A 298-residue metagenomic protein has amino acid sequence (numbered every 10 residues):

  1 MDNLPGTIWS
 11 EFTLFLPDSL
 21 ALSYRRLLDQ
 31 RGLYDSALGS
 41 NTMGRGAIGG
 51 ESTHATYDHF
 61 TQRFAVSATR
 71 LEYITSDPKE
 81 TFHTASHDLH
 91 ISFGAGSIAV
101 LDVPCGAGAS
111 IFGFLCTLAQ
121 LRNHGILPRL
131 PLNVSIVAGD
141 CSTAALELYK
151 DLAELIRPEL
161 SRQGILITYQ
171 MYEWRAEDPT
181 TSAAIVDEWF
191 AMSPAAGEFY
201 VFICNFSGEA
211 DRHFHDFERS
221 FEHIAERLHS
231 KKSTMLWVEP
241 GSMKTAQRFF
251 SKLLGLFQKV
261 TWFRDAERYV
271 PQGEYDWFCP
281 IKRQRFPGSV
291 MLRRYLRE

Functional and structural regions predicted by a protein language model:
M1-R45: N-terminal auxiliary segments of SAM/dcSAM-dependent transferases
D2-S10, L14, T143-E298: Domain-level detector for long C-terminal conserved domains
G44-A95: Class I SAM-dependent methyltransferase Rossmann-like catalytic core, especially the SAM/SAH-binding loop
F60-K79, G106-F114, T143-Y149, D178-S182 (+1 more regions): Phosphate/oxyanion-binding active-site loops and adjacent basic polyanion-contact surfaces
P78, L118-R122, A153-I156: Active-site catalytic pocket residues across diverse enzymes, especially alpha/beta-hydrolases
G96-G106: Conserved class I S-adenosyl-L-methionine
A107-R129: Conserved SAM-binding loop of SAM-dependent methyltransferases across substrates and taxa, primarily the Class I
S135-D140: Conserved SAM-binding motif I beta-strand of class I
